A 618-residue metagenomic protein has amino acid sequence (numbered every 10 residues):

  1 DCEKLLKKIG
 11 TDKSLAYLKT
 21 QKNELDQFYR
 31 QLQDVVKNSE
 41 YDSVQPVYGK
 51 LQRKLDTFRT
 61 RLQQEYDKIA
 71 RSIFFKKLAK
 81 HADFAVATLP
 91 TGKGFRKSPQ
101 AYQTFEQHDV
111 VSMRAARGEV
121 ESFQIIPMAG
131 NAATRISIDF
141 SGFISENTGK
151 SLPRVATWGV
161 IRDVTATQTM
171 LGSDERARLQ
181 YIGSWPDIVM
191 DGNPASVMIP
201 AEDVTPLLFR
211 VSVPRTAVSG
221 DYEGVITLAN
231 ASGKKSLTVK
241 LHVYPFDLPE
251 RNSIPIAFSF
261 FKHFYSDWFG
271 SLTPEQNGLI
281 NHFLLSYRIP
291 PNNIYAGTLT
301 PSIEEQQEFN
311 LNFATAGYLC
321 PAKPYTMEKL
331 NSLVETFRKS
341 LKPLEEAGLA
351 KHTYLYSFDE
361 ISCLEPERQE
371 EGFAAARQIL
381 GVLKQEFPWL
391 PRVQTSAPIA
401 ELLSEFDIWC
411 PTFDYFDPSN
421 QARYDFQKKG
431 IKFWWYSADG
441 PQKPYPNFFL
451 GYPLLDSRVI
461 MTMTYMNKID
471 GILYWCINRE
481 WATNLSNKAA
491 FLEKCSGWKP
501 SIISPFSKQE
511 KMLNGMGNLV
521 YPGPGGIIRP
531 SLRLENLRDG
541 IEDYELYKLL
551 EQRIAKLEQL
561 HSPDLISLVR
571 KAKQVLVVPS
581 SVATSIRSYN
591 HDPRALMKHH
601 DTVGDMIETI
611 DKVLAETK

Functional and structural regions predicted by a protein language model:
D1-A70, K339-P366, A376-P398, S486-K618: Catalytic domains of carbohydrate-active enzymes that cleave complex glycans
R53-V111, G118-E119, N131, G233-S271: Long, low-complexity ectodomains and other extracytoplasmic segments of secretory-pathway proteins
R71-Q107, G130-F209: Surface-exposed binding patches on compact interaction domains or structured appendages
R114, I126-I144, P194-S253: Extended acidic/polar, glycine-enriched regions that form or flank non-catalytic beta-rich accessory modules
K234-P324, P343-D359, W389: An acidic-aromatic substrate-binding cleft motif
L403-P441: Glycoside hydrolase catalytic-domain groove-lining segments
K428-S457, C476: Active-site clefts of carbohydrate-active enzymes
Y452-P505: Substrate-binding cleft of secreted/luminal carbohydrate-active enzymes
